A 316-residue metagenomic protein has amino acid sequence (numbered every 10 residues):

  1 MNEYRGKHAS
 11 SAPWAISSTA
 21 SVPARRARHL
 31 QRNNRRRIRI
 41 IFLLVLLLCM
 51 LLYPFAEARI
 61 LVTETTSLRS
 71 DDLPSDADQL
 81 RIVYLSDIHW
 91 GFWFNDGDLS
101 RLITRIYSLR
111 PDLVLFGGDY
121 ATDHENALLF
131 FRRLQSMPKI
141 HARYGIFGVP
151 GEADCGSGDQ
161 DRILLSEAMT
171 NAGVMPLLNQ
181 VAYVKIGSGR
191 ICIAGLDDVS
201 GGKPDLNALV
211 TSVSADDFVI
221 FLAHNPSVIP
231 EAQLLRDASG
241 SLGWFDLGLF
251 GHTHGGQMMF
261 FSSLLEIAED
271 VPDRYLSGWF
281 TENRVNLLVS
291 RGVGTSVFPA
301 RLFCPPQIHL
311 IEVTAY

Functional and structural regions predicted by a protein language model:
M1-D76: N-terminal membrane-anchoring alpha-helices
T63-T65, V181, W279, I308-L310: Conserved hydrophobic/aromatic beta-strand scaffold that supports enzyme active sites
R69-V83, V174-M175, V181-A194, S214-I220 (+2 more regions): Beta-strand-turn-beta hairpins that frame and shape the catalytic cleft of phosphate-ester-processing enzymes
D76-M175: Membrane-embedded segments
L85-W90, L113, G118-Y120, G151-A153 (+5 more regions): Active-site metal-binding loops of divalent metal-dependent hydrolases
R110-L113, A142-I146, A215-V219, W244 (+1 more regions): Loop/turn elements at helix/coil->beta-strand transitions in domains of secreted/extracellular proteins
G158, I163-V174, I186-G240, R301: Binuclear metal-dependent hydrolase catalytic cores centered on His/Asp/Glu-rich metal-binding motifs
S227-H309, Y316: Conserved beta-sheet core of the metallophosphoesterase superfamily
